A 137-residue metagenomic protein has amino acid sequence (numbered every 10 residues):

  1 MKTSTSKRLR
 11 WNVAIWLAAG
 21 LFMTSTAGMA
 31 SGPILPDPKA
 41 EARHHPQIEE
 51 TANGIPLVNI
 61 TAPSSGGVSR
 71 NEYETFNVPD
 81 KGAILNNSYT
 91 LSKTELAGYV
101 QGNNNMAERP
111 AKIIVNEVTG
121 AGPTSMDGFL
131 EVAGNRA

Functional and structural regions predicted by a protein language model:
K2-N12, G20-A137: Solvent-exposed adhesion/ligand-recognition segments of exported proteins
